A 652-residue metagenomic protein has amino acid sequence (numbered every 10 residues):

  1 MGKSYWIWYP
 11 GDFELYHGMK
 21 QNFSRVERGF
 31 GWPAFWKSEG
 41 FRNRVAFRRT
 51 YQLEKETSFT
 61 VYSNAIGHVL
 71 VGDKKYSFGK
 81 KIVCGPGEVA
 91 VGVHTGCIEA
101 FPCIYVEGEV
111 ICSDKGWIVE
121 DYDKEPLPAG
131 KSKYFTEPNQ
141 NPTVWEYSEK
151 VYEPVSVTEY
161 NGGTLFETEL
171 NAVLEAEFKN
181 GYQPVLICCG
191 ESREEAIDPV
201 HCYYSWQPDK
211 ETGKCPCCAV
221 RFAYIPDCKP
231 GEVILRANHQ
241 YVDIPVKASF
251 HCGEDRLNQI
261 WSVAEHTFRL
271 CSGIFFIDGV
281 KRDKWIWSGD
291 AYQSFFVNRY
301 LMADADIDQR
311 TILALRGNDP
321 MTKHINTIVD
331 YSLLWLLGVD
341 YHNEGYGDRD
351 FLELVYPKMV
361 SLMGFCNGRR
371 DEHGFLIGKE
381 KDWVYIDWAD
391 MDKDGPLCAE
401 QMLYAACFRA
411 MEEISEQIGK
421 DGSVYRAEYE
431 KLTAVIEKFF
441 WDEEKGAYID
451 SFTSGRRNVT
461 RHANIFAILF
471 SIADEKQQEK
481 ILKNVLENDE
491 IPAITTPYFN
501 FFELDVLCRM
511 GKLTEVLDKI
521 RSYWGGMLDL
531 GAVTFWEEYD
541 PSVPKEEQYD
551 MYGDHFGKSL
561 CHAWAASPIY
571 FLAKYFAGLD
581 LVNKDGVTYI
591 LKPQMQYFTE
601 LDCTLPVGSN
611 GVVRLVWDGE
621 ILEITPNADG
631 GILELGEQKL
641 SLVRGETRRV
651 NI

Functional and structural regions predicted by a protein language model:
M1-I274, D290, D306-I307, T311: Extracellular/oxidizing-compartment recognition motifs
N64, E99, C218-V220, G289 (+6 more regions): Short, solvent-exposed loop/turn segments at the edges of secondary structure
L127, W145, T514-I652: Non-catalytic C-terminal accessory modules of carbohydrate-active enzymes
Y203-G231, R256-I260, F268-C271, I286-S415: Aromatic-rich carbohydrate-recognition surfaces in CAZymes
P208-E211, N318-L334, N367-E430, A434-L504 (+1 more regions): The feature captures the catalytic groove of carbohydrate-active enzymes
V233-I234, D255-L257, R299-I312, N343-M363 (+5 more regions): Structural helix-adjacent loops and short alpha-helical linkers that scaffold large soluble proteins
V280-Q293, L333-G338, Y346, F375-A399 (+4 more regions): Carbohydrate-binding/catalytic loop surfaces
V459-D550, D554-F556: Extracellular polysaccharide-recognition and catalytic grooves
